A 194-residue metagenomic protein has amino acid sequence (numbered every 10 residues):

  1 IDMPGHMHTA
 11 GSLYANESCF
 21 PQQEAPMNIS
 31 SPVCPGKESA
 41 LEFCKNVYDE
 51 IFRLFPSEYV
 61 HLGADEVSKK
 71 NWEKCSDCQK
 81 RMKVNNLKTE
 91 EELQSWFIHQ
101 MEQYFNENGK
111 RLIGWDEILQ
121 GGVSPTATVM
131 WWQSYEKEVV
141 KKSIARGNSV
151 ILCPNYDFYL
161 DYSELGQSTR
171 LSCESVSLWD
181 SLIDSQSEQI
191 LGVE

Functional and structural regions predicted by a protein language model:
I1-E102, L119-S124: Aromatic-lined carbohydrate-binding surfaces of glycoside hydrolases
A15-C19, C78-Q79, M130-W132, Q167-L171: Short, hinge-like loop/turn segments at secondary-structure boundaries
F55, G109-L112: Alpha-helix capping/termination and helix-coil
R111-E117, G122-A127, Q133-E194: Flexible, acidic glycine-rich loops studded with aromatic residues
